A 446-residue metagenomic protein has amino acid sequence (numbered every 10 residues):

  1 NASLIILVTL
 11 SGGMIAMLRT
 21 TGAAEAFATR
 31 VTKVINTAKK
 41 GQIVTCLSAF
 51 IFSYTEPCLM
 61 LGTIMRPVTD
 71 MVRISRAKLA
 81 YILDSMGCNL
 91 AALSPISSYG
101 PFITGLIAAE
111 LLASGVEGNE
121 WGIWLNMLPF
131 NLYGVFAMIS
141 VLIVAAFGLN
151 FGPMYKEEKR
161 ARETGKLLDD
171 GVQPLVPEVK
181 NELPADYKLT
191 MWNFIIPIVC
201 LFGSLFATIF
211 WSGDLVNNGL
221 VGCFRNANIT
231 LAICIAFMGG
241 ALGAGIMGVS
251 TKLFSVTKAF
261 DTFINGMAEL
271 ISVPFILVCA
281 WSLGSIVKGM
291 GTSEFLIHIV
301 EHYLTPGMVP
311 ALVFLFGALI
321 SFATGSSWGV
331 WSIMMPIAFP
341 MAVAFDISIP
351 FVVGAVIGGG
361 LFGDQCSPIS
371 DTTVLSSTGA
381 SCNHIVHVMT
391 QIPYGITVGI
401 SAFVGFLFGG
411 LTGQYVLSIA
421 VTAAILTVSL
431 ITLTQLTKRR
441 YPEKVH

Functional and structural regions predicted by a protein language model:
N1-A2, I123-N131, D186-L189, N218-F237 (+2 more regions): Interfacial loop-to-helix junctions that mark the boundaries of transmembrane helices in multi-pass membrane
N1-A80, L253-F345: Membrane-embedded alpha-helical segments and adjacent helix-loop junctions characteristic of multi-pass solute
L7-A16, S48-F52, C88, G100-I107 (+9 more regions): Hydrophobic core segments of alpha-helical transmembrane domains in multi-pass membrane transport and ion-translocation
R19, M60-M65, K156-E158, C366-S370: Membrane-water interface of transmembrane alpha-helices
R19-A24, L111-G115, F147-N150, F206-G219 (+4 more regions): Transmembrane helix-loop junctions in multi-pass membrane proteins
V31-W121, A323-F362, T372-V388, L426-Q435: Hydrophobic transmembrane alpha-helices that form the pore/transport pathway of multi-pass ion and small-solute
M71-V72, I271-L283, V287-M290, L304-W331 (+2 more regions): C-terminal transmembrane helix pair
V116, G122, A137-N226, M238 (+4 more regions): Long, contiguous bundles of hydrophobic transmembrane helices that form the permeation core of multi-pass
